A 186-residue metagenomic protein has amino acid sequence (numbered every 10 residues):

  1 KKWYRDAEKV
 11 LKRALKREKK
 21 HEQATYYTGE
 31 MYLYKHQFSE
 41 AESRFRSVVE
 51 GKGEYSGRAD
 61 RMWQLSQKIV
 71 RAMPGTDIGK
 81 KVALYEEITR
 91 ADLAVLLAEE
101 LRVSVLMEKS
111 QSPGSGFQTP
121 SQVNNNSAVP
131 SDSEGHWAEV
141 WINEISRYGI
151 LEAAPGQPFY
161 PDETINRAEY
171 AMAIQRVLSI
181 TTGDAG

Functional and structural regions predicted by a protein language model:
K2-K9, K16-G186: N-terminal propeptides
